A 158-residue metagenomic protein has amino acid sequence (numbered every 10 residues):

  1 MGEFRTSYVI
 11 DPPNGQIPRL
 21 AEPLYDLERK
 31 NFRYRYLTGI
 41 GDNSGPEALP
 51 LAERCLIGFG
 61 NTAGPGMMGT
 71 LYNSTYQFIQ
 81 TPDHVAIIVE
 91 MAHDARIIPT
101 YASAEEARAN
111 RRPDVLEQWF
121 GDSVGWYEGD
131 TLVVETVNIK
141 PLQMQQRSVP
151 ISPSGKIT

Functional and structural regions predicted by a protein language model:
M1-T158: PEST-like low-complexity, intrinsically disordered acidic/proline/serine-rich tracts that flank trafficking/processing
